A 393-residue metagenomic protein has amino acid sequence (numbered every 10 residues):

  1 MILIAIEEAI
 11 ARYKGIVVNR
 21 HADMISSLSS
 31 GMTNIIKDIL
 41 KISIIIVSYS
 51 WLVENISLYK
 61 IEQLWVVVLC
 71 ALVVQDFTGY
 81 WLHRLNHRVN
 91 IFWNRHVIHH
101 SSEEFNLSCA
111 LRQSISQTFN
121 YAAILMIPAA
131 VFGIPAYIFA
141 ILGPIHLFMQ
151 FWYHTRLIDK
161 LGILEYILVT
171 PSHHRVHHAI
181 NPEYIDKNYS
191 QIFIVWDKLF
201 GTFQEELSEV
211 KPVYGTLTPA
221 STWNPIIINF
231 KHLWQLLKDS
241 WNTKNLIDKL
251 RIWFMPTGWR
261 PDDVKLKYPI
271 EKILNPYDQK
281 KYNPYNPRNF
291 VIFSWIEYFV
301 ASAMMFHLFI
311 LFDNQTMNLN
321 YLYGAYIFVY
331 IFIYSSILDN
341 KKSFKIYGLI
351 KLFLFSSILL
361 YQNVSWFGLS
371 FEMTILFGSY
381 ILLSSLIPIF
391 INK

Functional and structural regions predicted by a protein language model:
M1-I6, I16, R84-V97, R251-N275: Short, charged cytosolic
A5-I25: Membrane-interface helix-loop junction between the first two transmembrane segments
V18-I35, M317-A325: Loop-to-helix transition at the N-terminal end of transmembrane alpha-helices
S29-K41, I61-P225: Membrane-embedded catalytic scaffold of the fatty acid hydroxylase/desaturase
M32, F105-I115, L274-S294: Membrane interfacial helix-start motif at the N-side
K41-K60, I124-F139, G143, V300-L319 (+1 more regions): Juxtamembrane "helix exit" motif at the C-terminal ends of alpha-helical transmembrane segments in multi-pass membrane
K211-W259: A membrane-cytosol interface segment of integral membrane proteins
N283-L369, M373-I391: Substrate-recognition/cap regions that form aromatic- and gly/pro-loop-enriched pockets for small-molecule ligands
